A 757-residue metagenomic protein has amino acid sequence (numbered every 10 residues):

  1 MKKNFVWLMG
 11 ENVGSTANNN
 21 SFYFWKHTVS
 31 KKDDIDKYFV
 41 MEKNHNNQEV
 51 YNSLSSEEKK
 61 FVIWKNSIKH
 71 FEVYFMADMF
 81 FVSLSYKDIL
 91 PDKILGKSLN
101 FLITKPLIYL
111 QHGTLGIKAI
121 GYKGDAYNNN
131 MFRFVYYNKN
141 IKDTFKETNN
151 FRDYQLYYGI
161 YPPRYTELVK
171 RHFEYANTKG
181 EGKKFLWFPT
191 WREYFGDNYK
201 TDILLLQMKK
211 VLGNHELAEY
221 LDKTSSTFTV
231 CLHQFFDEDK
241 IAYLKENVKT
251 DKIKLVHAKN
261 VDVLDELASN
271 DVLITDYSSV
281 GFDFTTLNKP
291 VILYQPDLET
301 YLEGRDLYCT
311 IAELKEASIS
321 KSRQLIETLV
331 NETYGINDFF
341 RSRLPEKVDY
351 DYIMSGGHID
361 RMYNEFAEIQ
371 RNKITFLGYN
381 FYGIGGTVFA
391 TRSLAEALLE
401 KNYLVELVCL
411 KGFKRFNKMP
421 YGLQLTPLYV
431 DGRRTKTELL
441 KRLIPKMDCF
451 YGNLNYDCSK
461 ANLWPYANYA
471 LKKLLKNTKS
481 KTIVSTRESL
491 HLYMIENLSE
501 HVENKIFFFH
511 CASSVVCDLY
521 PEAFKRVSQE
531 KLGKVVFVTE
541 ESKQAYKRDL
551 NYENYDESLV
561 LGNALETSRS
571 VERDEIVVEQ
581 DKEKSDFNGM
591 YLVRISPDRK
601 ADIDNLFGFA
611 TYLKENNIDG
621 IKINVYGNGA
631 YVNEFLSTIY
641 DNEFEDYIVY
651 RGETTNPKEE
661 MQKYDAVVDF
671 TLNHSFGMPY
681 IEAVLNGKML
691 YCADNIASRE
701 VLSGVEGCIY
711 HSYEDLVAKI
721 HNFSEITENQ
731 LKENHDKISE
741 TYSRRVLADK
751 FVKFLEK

Functional and structural regions predicted by a protein language model:
M1-D78, I369-A467, T478: N-terminal pre-catalytic "stem/leader" segment of glycosyltransferase-like enzymes
L8-L168, K460-L474, L492-L498, V516-Y520 (+1 more regions): Active-site and donor-binding regions of nucleotide-sugar-utilizing enzymes
N18-W25, P163-Y243, S585-N633: Conserved catalytic-core segment of nucleotide-activated headgroup transferases in glycan assembly
E57, A242-A258, F635-E653: Nucleotide-activated donor-binding/catalytic signature segment of Leloir-type glycosyltransferases, i.e., the conserved
I108, L273-I274, P290-L302, M689-C692: Short hydrophobic beta-strand element within catalytic cores of glycosyltransferases and related nucleotide-activated
F134-Q155, Y493-M494, K531-S558, L565: A short, active-site helix/loop in glycosyltransferases that binds the activated sugar's phosphate group
S318-R323, G704-E714, H721-T727: Conserved acidic donor-binding segment of nucleotide-sugar-dependent glycosyltransferases
L672: Aromatic "clamp/platform" in nucleotide-sugar-dependent glycosyltransferases that forms part of the donor/acceptor
